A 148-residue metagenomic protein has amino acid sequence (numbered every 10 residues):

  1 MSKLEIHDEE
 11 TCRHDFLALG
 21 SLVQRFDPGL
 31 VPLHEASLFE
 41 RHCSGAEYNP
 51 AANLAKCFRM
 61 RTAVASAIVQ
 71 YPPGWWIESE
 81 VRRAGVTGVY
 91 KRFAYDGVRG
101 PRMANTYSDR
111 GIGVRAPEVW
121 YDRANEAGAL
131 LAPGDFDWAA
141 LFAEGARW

Functional and structural regions predicted by a protein language model:
M1-L38: Positively charged, low-complexity intrinsically disordered leader regions
I6, P50-A52, T106-S108: Short secondary-structure capping/turn segments at boundaries of alpha-helices and beta-strands
T11, H34, G45, R99-R102: A generic fold-level signal
S21, G45-A46: Gly/Ser/Thr-rich helix-start
L38-R41, G45, P72, V98: Residues at secondary-structure transition points
H42, N49-R61, R83: Alpha-helix C-terminal capping segments
R61-W148: Conserved N-terminal subdomain of the carbohydrate kinase-like
